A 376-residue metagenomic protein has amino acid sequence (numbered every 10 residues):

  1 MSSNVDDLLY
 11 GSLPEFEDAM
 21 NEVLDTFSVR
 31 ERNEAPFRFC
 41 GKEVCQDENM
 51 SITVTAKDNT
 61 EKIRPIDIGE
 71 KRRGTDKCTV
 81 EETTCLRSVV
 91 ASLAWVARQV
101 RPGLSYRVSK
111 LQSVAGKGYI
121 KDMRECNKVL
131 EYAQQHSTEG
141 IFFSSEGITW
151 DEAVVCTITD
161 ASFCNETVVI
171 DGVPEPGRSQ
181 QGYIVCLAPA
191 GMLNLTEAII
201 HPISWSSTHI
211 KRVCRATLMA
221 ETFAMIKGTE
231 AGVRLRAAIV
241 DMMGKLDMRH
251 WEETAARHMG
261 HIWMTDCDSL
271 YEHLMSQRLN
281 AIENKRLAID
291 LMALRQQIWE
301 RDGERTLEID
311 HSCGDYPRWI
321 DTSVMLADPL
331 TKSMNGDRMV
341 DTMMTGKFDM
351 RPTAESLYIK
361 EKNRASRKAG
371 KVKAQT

Functional and structural regions predicted by a protein language model:
M1-S28, C45-I52, S113-I120, S269-E283: Catalytic palm subdomain of template-directed nucleic-acid polymerases, centered on the conserved carboxylate motif
M1-V5, Y10-E22, T26, R30 (+3 more regions): Active-site palm subdomain of RNA-directed nucleic acid polymerases
D6, M20-V23, G41, T60 (+9 more regions): Mobile genetic element proteins and their domesticated derivatives, centered on retroelements and DNA transposons
L9-T60, N127-L130, Q134-S144, M243-D247 (+1 more regions): Polymerase palm active-site segment centered on the conserved acidic dipeptide of motif C
R38-I141, D321: C-terminal reverse transcriptase regions that engage the nucleic-acid substrate
V114, K211-T376: RNase H-like nuclease module associated with reverse transcription
D151-P176, D266: Two-metal-ion RNase H-like nuclease active-site motif
C186-F223: A short, polar/acidic, helix/strand-boundary loop motif
